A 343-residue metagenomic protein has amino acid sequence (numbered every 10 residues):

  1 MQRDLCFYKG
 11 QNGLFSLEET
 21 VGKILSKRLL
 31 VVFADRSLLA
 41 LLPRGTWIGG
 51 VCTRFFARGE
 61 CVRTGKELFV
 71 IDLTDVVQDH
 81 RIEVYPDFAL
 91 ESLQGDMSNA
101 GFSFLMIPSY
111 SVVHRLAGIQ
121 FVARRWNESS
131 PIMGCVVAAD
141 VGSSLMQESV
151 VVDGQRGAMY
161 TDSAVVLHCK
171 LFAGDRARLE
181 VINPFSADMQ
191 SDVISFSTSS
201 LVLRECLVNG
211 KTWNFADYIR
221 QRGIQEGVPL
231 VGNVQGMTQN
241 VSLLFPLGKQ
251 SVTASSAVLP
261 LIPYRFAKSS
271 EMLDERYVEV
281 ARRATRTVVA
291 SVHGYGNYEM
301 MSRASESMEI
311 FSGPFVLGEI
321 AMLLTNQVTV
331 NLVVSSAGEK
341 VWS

Functional and structural regions predicted by a protein language model:
M1-S343: Hydrophobic alpha/beta core scaffold segments
